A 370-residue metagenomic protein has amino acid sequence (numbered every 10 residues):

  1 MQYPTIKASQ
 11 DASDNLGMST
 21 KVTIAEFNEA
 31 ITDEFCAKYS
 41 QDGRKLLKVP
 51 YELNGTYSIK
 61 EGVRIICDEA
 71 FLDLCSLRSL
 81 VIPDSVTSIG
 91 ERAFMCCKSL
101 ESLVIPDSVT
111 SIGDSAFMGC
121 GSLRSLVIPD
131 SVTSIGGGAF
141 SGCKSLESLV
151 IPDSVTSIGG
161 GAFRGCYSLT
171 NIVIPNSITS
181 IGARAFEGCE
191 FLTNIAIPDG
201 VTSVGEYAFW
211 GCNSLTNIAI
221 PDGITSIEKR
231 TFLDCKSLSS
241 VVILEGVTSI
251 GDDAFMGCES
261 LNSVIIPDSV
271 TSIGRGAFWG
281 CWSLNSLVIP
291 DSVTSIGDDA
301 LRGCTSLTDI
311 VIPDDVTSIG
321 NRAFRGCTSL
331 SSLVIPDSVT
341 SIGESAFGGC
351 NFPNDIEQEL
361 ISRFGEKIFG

Functional and structural regions predicted by a protein language model:
M1-K38, R44, V49-I65, L74-S88 (+12 more regions): Structural signature of tandem-repeat unit edges
